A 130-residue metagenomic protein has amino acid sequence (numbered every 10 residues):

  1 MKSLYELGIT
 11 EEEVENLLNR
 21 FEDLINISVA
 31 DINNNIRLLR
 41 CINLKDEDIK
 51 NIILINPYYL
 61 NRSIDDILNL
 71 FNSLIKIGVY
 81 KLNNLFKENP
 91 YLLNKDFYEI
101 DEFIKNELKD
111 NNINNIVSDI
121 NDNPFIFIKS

Functional and structural regions predicted by a protein language model:
M1-S130: Long amphipathic alpha-helical repeat/alpha-solenoid cores
